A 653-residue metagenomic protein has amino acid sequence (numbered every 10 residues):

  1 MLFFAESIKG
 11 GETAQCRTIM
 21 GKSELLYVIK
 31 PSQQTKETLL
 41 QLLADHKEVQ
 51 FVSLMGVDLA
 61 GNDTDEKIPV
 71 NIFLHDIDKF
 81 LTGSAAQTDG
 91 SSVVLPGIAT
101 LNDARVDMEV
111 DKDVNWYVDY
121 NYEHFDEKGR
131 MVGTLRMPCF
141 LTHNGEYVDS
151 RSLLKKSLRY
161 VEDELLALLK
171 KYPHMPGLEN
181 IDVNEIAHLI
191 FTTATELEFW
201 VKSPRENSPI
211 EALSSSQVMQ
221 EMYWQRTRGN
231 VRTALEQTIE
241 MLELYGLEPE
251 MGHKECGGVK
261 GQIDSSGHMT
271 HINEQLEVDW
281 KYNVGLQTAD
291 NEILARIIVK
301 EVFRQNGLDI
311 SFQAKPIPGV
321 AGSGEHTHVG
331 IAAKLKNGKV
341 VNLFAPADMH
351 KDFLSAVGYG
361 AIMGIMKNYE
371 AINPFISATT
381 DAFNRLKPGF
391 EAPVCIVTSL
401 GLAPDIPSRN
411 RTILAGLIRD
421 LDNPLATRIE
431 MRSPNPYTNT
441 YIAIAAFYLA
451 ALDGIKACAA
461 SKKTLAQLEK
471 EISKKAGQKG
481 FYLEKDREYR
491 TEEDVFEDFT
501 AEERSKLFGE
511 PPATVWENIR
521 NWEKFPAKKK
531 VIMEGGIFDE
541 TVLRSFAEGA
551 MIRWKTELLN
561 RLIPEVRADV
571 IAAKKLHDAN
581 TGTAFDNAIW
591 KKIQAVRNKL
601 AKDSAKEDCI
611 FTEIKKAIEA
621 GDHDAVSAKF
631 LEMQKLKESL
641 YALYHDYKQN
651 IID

Functional and structural regions predicted by a protein language model:
L2-K254, G258, Y282-I297, I442-A443 (+2 more regions): ATP/Mg2+-dependent ligation/transfer catalytic cores
V57-A60, I181-V183, T195-W200, E255-Q262 (+4 more regions): A glycine-rich phosphate-binding loop feature that marks nucleotide/adenosyl-phosphate handling sites
G83, L213, Q220-E221, R228 (+2 more regions): Loop-rich catalytic cores of soluble enzymes, especially ATP-dependent carboxylate-amine ligases and other
N121-G133, L189-T193, G267-I272, D405-P407 (+2 more regions): Short glycine/proline-enriched loop/turn "hinge" motifs that connect secondary-structure elements and lie
L166, K170, E240-L247, R304-L308 (+3 more regions): Generic secondary-structure signature for well-ordered alpha-helical cores
K171-I190, E248-K254, D309-K315, I372-T380 (+1 more regions): Flexible, glycine/charged-enriched surface loops at secondary-structure junctions
M241-L244, E248, E255, S265 (+3 more regions): N-terminal structural module
F375-A513, I519: C-terminal catalytic subdomain
